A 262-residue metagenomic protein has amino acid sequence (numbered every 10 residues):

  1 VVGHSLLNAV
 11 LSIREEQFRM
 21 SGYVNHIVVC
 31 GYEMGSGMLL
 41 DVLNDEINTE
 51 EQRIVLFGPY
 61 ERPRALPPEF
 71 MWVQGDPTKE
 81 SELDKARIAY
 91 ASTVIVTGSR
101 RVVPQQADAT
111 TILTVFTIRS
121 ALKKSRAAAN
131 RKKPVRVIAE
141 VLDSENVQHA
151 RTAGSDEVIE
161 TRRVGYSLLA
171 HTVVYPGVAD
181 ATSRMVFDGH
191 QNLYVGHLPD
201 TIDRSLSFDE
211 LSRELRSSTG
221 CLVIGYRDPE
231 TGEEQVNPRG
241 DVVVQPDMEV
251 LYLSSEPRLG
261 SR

Functional and structural regions predicted by a protein language model:
V1-R262: Cytosolic regulatory regions of ion transport systems
